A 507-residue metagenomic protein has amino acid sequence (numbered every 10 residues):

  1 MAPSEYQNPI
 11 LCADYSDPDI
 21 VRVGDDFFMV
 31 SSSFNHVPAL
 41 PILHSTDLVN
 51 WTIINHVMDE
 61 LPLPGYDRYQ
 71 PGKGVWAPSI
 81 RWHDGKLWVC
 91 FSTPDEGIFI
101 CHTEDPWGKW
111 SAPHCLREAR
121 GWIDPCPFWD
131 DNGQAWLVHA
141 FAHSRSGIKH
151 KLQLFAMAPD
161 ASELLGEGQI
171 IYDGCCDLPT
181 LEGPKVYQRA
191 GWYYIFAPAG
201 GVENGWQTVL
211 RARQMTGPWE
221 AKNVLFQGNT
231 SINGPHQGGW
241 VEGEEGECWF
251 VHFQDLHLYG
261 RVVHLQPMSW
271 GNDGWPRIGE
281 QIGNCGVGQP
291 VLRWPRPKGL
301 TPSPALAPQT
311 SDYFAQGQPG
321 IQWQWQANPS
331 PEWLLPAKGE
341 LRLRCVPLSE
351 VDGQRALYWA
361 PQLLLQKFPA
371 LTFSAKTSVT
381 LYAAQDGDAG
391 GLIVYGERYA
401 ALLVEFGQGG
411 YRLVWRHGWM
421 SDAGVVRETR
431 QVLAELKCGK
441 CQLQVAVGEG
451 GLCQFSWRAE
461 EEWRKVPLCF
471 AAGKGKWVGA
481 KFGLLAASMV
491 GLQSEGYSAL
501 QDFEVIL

Functional and structural regions predicted by a protein language model:
M1-L507: Carbohydrate-active catalytic/glycan-binding domains of CAZyme proteins, especially the secreted or lumenal ectodomains
